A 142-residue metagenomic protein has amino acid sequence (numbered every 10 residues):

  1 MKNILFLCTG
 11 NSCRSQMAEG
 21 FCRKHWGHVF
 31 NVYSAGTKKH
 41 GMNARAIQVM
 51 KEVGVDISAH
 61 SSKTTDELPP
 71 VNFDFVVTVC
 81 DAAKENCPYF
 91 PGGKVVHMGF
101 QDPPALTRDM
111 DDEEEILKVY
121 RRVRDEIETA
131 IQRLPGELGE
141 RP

Functional and structural regions predicted by a protein language model:
M1-E67: Conserved active-site segments centered on acidic
S12, D81-K84: Short glycine-rich anion-binding loops that position phosphate/pyrophosphate groups of nucleotides and phosphorylated
T64-L68, A83-P88: Short amphipathic alpha-helices and their capping/turn segments at secondary-structure boundaries
P70-N72: Alpha-helix C-terminal capping/helix-to-coil transition sites in glycosyltransferase folds
T78: Redox-cofactor binding/interface segments in oxidoreductases and associated redox assembly factors
K84-P142: Phosphate-binding/catalytic loops
